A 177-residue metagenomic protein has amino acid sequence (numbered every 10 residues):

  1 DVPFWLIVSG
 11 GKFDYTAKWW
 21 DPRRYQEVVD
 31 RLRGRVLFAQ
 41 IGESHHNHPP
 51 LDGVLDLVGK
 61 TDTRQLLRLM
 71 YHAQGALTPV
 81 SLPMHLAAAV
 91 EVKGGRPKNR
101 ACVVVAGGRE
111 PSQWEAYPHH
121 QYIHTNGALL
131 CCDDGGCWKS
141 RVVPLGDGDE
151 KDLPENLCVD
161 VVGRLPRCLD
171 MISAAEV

Functional and structural regions predicted by a protein language model:
V2-Y15: Conserved donor-binding/catalytic core segment of Leloir-type glycosyltransferases
P3, G53, V162-L165: Short amphipathic alpha-helical segments
W5, W19-W20, L82, W114 (+2 more regions): A residue-identity detector for tryptophan
G11, A17-Q113: Donor-binding and catalytic core of enzymes assembling or modifying cell-surface/extracellular glycoconjugates
T16, T61, C168-I172: Short, surface-exposed alpha-helical recognition segments that flank or form part of ligand/macromolecule-binding
A88-E176: Nucleotide-sugar donor-binding patch of glycosyltransferase catalytic domains
